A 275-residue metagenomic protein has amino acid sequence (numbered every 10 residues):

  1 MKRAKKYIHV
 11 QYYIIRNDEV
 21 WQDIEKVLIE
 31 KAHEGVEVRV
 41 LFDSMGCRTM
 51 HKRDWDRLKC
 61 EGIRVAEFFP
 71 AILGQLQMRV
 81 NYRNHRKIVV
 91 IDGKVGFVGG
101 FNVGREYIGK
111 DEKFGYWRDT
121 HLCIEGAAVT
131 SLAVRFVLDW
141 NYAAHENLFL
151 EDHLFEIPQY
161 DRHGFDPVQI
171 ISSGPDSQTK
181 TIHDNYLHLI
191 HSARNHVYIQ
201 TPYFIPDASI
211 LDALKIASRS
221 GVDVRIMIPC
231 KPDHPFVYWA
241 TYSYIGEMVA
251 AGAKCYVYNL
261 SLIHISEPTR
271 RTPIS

Functional and structural regions predicted by a protein language model:
M1-R270, S275: Charged, low-complexity intrinsically disordered terminal segments
